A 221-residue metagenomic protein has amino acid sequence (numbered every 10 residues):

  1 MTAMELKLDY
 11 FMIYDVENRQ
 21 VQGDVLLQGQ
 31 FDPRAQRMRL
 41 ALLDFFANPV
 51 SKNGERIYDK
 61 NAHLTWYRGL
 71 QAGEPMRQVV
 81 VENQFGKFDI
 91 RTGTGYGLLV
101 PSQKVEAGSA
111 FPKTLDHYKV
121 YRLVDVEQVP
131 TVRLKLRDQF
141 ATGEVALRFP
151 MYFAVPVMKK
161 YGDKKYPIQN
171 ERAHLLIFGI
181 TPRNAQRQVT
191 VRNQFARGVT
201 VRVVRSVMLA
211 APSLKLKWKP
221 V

Functional and structural regions predicted by a protein language model:
M1-E5, D24-D59, V79-K113, L134-N170 (+1 more regions): Short, flexible domain-boundary/linker segments around small modular repeats
L8-Q22, K60-M76, T114-T131, E171-V189: Extracellular/lumenal glycan-associated surfaces
